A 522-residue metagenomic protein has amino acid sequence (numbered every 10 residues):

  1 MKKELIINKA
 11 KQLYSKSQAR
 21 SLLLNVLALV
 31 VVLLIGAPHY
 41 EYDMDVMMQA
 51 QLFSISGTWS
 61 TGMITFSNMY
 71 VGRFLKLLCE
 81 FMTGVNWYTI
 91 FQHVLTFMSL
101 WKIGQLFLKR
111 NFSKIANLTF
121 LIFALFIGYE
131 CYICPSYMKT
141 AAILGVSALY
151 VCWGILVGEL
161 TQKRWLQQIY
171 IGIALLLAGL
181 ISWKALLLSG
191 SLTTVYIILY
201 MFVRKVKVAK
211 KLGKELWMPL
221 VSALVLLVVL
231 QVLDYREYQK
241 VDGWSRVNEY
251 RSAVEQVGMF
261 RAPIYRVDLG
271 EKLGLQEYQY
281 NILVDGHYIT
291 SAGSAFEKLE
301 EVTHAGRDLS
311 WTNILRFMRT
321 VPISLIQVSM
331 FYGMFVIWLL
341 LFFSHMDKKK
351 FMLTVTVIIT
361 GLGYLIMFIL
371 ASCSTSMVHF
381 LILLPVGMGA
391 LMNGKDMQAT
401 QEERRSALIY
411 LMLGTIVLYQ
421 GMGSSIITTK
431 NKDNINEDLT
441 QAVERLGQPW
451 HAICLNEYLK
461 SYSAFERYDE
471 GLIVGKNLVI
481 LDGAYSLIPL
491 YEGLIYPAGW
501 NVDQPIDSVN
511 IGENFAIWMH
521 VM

Functional and structural regions predicted by a protein language model:
A28-I64, K76-C79: Extracytoplasmic loop-helix module adjacent to an early transmembrane segment
T61-N86, I90-L95: Short hydrophobic/aromatic helix or loop-helix immediately within or flanking a transmembrane segment in polytopic
S99-G104, S310-K350: Hydrophobic, aromatic-rich transmembrane alpha-helices and their immediate juxtamembrane boundary segments
K114-L121, G154-L177, K214-E215, E403-I409: Short hydrophobic alpha-helices at membrane interfaces in multi-pass membrane enzymes
W165-Q168, K214-L224, M397-M422: Signature aromatic-anchored transmembrane alpha helix within multi-pass, membrane-resident enzymes that catalyze glycan
Q167-A185, T194, S222-V229: Membrane-interface alpha helices of multi-pass inner-membrane proteins
Y238-T312, V474-E492: Membrane-proximal stem/loop segments at transmembrane-domain junctions that anchor or position
T440-V521: Short periplasmic/luminal acceptor-recognition loop of GT-C membrane glycosyltransferases, typified by
